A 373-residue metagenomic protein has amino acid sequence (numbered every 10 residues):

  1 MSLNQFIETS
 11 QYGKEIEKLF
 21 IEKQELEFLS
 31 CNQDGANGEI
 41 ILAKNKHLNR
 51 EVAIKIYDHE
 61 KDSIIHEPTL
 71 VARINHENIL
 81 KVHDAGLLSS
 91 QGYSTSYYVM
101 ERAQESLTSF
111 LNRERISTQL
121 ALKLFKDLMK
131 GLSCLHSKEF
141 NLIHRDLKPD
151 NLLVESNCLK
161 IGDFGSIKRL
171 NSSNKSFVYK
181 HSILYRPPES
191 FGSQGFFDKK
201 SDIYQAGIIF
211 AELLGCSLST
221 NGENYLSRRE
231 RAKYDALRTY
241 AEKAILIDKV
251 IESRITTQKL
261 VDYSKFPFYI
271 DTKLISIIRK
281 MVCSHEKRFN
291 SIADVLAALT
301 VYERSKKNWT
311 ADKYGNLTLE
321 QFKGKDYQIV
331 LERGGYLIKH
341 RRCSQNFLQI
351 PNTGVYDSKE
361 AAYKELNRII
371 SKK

Functional and structural regions predicted by a protein language model:
M1-E22: Juxta-kinase regulatory segment immediately upstream of eukaryotic protein kinase catalytic domains
N37-D62: ATP-binding glycine-rich loop module of kinase domains
N75-L87: Conserved HxN/HPN-centered segment at the entrance to the catalytic loop of eukaryotic protein kinase-like domains
Q91-S106: Conserved short submotifs of the Hanks-type protein kinase catalytic core that shape the nucleotide-binding pocket
L124-F125: Activation segment signature within eukaryotic-like protein kinase domains
H136-V154: Catalytic-loop of the protein kinase fold
S176-S190: Conserved activation segment of eukaryotic-like protein kinases, specifically the C-terminal portion of the activation
D202: Conserved catalytic-loop aspartate of Hanks-type protein kinases
